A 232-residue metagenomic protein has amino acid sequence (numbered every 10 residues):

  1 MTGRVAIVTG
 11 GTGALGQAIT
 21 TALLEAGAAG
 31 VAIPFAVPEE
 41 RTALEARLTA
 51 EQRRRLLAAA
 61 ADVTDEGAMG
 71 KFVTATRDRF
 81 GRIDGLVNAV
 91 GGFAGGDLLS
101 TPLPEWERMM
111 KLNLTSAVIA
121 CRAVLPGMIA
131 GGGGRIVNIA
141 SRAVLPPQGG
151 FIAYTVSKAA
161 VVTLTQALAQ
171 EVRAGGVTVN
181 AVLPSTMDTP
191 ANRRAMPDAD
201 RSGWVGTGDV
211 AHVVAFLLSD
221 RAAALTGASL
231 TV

Functional and structural regions predicted by a protein language model:
V5, T12-G13: Conserved glycine-rich cofactor-binding loop
A28-A43: Conserved glycine-rich Rossmann-like NAD(P)H-binding loop of the short-chain dehydrogenase/reductase
D97-L98, E105-E107: Substrate-binding pocket helix/loop in short-chain dehydrogenase/reductase
C121, S157: Active-site helix of classical SDR
P126, Q170-E171: Alpha-helical segment proximal to the catalytic Tyr-Lys
S141: Residue(s) in the substrate-gating loop at a strand-loop-helix junction that position the organic substrate next
A174-V177, A181, T189, D198-V232: C-terminal helical subdomain
